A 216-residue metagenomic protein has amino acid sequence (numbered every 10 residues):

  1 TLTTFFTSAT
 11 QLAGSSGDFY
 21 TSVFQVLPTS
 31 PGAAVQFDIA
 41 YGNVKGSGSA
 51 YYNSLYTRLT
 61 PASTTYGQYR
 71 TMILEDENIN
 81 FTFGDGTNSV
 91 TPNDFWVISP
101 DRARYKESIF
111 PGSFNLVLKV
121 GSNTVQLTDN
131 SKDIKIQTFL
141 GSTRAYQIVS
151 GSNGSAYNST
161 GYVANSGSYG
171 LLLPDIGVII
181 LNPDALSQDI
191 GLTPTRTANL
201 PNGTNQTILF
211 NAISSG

Functional and structural regions predicted by a protein language model:
T1-G216: Long, position-biased, composition-driven segments near the start of the mature protein
